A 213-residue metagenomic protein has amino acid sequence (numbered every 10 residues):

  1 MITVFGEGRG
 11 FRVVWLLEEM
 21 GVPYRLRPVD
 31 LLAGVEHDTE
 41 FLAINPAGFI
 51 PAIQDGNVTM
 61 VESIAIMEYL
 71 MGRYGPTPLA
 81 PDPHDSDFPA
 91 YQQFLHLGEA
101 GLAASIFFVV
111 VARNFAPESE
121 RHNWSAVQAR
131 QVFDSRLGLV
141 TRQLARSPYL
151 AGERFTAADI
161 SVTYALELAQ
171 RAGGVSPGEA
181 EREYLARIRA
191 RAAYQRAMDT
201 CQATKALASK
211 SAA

Functional and structural regions predicted by a protein language model:
M1-W124: GST-like domain detector, emphasizing the conserved glutathione-binding G-site in the N-terminal thioredoxin-like
D30, A157, C201-Q202: Short, solvent-exposed turn/loop segments enriched in Gly/Ser/Thr/Pro and often Arg
A43, A190, D199: Phosphate-coordinating loops and pocket residues in cytosolic domains that bind phosphorylated ligands
P46, P51, E179-A180, A192: Proline-centered helix-kink/hinge sites
M71, A165-L166, A197-M198: Active-site-flanking alpha-helical
G98-A190: GST-like fold's C-terminal all-alpha helical module
Y194-A213: Terminal-tail/helix-coil boundary detector
